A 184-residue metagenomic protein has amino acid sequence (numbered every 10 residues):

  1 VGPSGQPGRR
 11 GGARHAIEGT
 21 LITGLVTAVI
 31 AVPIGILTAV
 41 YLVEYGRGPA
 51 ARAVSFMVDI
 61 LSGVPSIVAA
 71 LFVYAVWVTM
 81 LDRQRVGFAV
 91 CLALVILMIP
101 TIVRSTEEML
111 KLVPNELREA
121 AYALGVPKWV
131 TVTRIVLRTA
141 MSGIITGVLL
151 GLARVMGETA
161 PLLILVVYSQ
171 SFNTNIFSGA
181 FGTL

Functional and structural regions predicted by a protein language model:
V1-T27, R47: Periplasmic/extracellular loop-to-transmembrane helix junction in inner-membrane transport proteins
P3-G8, A153-L184: Glycine-rich helix-loop "coupling/hinge" segments at transmembrane-helix boundaries in multipass transporters
A16, T20, F56-D59, G63 (+2 more regions): Residue-level signal for discrete positions within transmembrane alpha-helices of multi-pass small-molecule
T20, G24, A28-V40, E44 (+3 more regions): Hydrophobic positions within alpha-helical transmembrane segments of bacterial inner-membrane proteins
A28, S105-T106, K128-L165: Transmembrane alpha-helices
I34, L42, R47-A51, S55 (+2 more regions): Amphipathic cytosolic juxtamembrane alpha-helices at the membrane-cytosol interface of multi-pass membrane transporters
I34-V73, R104-E108: Cytoplasmic-entry segments and transmembrane alpha-helices of multi-pass inner-membrane transporters
D59-L97: Generic hydrophobic transmembrane alpha-helix motif, especially the helices
